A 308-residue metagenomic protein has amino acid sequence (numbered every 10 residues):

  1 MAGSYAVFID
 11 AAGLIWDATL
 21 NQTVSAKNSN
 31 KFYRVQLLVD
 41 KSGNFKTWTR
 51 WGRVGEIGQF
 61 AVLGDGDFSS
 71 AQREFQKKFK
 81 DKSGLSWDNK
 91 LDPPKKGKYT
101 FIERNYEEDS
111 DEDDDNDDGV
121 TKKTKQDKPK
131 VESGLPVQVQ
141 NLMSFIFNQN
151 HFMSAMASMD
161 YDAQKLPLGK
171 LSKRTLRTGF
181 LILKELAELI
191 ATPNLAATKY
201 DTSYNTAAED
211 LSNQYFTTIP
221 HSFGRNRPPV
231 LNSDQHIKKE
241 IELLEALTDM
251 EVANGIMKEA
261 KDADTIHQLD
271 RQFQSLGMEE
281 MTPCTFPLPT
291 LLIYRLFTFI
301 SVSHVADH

Functional and structural regions predicted by a protein language model:
M1-H308: ADP-ribose/nucleotidyl-moiety interaction motifs
